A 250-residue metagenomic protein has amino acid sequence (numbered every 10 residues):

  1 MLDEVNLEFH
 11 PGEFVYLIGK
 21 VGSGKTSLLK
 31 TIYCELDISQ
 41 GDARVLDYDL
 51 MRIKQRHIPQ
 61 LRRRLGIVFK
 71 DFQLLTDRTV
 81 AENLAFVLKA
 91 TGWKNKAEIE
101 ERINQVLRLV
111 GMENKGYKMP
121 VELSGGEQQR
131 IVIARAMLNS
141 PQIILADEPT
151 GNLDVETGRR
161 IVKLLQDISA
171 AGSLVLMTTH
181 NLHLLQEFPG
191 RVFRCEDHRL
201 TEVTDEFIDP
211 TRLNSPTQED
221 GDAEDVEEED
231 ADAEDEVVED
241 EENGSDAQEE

Functional and structural regions predicted by a protein language model:
Y33: Helix-to-loop junction immediately C-terminal to a conserved catalytic motif
G41-D49: Conserved ABC transporter NBD signature motif
R78-F86: Short coil-to-helix segment of the ABC ATPase nucleotide-binding domain corresponding to the Q-loop/switch region
K118-V121, N139, A171: Conserved signature/switch motifs of ABC ATPase nucleotide-binding domains
M119-L123, E127-Q129: Conserved ABC ATPase signature
I144-D147: Catalytic Walker B motif of ABC-type/P-loop ATPase nucleotide-binding domains
V155-T157: Helix N-cap at the start of a conserved alpha-helix in ABC-type nucleotide-binding domains
